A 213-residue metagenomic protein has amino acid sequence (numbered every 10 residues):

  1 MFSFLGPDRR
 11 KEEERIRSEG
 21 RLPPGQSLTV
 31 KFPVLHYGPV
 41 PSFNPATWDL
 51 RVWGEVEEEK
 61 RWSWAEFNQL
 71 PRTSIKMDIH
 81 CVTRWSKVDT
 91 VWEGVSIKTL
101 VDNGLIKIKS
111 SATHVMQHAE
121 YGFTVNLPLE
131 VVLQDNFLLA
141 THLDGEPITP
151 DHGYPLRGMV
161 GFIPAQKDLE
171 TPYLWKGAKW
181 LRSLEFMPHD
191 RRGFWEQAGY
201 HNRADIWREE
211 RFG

Functional and structural regions predicted by a protein language model:
M1-L50, N103-G213: Extended, aromatic/histidine-rich regions of cofactor-dependent oxidoreductases associated with respiratory
G38-W92: A glycine-rich, hydrophobic loop/mini-helix early in the fold
V52, C81, I97, G158-G161: Structural hydrophobic-scaffold residues in regular secondary structure
E57, K87, I97, I148 (+1 more regions): Short, flexible micro-motifs
S63-A65, K98-D102, A140-H142: Short acidic (Asp/Glu) patches
E66-N68, D89, S96, L184 (+2 more regions): Short, isolated positions within intrinsically disordered regulatory regions of eukaryotic proteins
D78-A119: Extracellular-facing segments of soluble proteins and assemblies that are Gly/Ser/Thr-biased and enriched in aromatics
